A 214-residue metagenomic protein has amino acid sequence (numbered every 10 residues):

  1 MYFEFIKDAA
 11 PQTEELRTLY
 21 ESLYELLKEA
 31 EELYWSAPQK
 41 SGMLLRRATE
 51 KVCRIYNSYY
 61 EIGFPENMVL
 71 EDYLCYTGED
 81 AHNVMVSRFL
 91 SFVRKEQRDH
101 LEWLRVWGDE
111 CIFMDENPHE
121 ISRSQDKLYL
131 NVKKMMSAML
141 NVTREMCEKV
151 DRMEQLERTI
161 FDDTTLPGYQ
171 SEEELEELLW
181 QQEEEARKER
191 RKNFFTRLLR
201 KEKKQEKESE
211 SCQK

Functional and structural regions predicted by a protein language model:
M1-E14, S137-M139, T143-W180: Internal, Lys/Arg-enriched amphipathic helical interaction segments that engage polyanionic partners
M1-Q39, R152, T164, E185 (+1 more regions): Charged alpha-helical initiation segments
Y2-D8, N57-D109: Short, charged amphipathic alpha-helical segments flanked by flexible coils
S22, G42, F92-R158: Charge-enriched, short contiguous segments at helix-coil
E25-E31, V84-S87, F113-N117: Short, charged/polar, low-complexity loop and linker segments that flank or interrupt alpha-helical bundles
E31, P38-S58: Short, hydrophobic, well-ordered secondary-structure elements
K188-E206: Polybasic, Ser/Thr-rich amphipathic helices
